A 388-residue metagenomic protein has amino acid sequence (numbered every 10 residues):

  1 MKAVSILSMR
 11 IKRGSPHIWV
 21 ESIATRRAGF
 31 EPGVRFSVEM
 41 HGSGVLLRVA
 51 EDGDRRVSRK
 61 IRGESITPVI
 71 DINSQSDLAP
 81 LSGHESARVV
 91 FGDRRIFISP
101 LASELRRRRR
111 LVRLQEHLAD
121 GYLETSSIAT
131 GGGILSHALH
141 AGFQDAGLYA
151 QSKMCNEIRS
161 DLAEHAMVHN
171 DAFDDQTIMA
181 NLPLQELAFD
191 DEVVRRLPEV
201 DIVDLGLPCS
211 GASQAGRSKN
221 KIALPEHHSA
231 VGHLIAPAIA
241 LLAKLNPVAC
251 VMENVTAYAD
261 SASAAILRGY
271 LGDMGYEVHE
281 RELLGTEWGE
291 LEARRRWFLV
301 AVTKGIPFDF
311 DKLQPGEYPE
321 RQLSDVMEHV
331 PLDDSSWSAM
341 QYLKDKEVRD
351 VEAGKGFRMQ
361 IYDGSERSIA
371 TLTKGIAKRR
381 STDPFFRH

Functional and structural regions predicted by a protein language model:
K2-A3, G14-P16, I23-A24, G33-V112 (+1 more regions): C-terminal target-recognition/interaction regions appended to catalytic cores
S8-R13: Beta-strand-rich non-transmembrane domains
I18-V20, R281: Short, well-ordered beta-strand segments enriched in hydrophobic/aromatic residues
S22, S136, R268: Short glycine-/small-residue-rich flexible loop motifs, especially phosphate/cofactor-binding loops
P32, D120, A150, R294 (+1 more regions): Short, well-ordered loop/turn elements at secondary-structure boundaries
R113-N246, T256-A262: Core alpha/beta nucleotide-donor-binding catalytic domains of modification enzymes
D191-V200, A212-R379, P384-H388: Class I S-adenosyl-L-methionine
